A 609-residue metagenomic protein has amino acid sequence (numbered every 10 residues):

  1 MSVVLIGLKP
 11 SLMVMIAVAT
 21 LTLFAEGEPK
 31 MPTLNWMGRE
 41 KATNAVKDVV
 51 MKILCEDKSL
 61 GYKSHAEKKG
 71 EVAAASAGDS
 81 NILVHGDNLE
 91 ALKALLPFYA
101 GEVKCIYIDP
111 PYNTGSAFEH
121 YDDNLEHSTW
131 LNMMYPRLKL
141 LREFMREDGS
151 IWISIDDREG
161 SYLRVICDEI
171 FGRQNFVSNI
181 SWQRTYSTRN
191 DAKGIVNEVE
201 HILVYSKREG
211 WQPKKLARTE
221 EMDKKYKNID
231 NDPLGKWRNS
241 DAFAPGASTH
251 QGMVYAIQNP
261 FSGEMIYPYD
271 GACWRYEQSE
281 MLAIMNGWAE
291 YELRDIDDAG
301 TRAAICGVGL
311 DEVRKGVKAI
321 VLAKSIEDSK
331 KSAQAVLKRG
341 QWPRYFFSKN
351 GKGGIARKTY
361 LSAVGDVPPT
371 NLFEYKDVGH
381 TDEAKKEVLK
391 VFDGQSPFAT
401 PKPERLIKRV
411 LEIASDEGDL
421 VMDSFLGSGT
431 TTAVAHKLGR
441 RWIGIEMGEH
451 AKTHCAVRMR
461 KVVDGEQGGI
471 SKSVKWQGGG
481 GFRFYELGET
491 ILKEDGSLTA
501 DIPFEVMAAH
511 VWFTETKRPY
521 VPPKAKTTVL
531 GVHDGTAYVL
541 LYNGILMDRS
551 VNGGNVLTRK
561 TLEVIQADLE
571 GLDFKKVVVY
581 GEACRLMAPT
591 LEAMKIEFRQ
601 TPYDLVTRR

Functional and structural regions predicted by a protein language model:
M1-Y107, T114-P136, Y291-I296, Q334-A335 (+3 more regions): DnaQ-like (DEDDh/DEDDy) 3′-5′ exonuclease domain used for proofreading and 3′-end trimming on nucleic acids
P29, R208-E387: Active-site-adjacent helix-turn-beta-strand microarchitecture at beta-sheet edges that either contains or buttresses
L34-W36, T43, H127-L131, Y135 (+2 more regions): Conserved S-adenosyl-L-methionine
E71-A74, N81, G86-S150, R158 (+12 more regions): SAM-dependent methyltransferase catalytic-core segment centered on the flexible catalytic loop and adjoining short
G101-S116, C167, V421-A435, M507 (+1 more regions): Conserved proline-anchored active-site loop of SAM-dependent methyltransferases that bridges a beta-strand
M134, E147-D148, D157-E221: Signature of N6-adenine DNA methyltransferases within the class I
E143-M145, S154, I170, A414: Conserved helix-to-beta-strand junction in the class I
I443-R609: PRPP-dependent phosphoribosyltransferase catalytic core
